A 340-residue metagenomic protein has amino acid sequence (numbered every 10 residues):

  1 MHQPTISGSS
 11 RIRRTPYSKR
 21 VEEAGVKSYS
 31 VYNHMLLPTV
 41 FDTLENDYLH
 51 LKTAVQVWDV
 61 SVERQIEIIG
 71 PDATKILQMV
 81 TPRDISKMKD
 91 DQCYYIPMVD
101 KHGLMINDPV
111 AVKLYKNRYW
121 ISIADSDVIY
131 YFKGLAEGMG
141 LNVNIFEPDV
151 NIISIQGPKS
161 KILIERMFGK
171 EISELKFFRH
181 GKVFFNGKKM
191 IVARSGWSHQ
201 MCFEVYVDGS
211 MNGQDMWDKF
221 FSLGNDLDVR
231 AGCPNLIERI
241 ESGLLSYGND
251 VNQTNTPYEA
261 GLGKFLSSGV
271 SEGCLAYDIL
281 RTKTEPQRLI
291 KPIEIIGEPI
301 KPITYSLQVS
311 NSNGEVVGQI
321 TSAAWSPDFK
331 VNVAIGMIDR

Functional and structural regions predicted by a protein language model:
M1-P38, V112-R340: Conserved, structured C-terminal
M1-V99, L104: Acidic, proline/glycine-enriched N-terminal capping motif
I106-P109: Short beta-strand and beta-hairpin "edge-sheet" elements
